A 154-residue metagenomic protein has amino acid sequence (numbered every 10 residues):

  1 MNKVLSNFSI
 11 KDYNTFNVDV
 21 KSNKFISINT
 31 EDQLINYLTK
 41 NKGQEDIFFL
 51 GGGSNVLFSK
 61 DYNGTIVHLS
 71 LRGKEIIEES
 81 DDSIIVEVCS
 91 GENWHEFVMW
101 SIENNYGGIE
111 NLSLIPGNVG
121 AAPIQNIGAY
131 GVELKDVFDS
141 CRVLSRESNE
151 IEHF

Functional and structural regions predicted by a protein language model:
M1-E133, V137, C141-E147: Anion-binding (especially nucleotide phosphate/pyrophosphate-binding) glycine-rich loop and adjoining beta-alpha core
S148-F154: A short, charged helix-loop
